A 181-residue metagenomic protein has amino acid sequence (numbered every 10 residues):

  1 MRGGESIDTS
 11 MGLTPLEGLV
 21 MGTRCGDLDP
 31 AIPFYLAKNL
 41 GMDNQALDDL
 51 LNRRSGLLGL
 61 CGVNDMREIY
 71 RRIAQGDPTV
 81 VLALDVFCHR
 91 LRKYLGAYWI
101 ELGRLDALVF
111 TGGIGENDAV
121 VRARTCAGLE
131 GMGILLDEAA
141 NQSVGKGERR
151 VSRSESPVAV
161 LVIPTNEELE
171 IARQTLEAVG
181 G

Functional and structural regions predicted by a protein language model:
M1-K38: Glycine-rich phosphate-binding loop of actin/hexokinase-like ATP-binding domains
M1-R2, T111, I163-P164: Short beta-strand segments
C25-D29, L40, N44, G62 (+5 more regions): Generic structural signal for well-ordered, non-membrane alpha-helical segments in soluble metabolic enzymes
L28, N52, N64, G103-L105: Short gly/pro-enriched beta-turn/loop segments at secondary-structure junctions
I32-L36, A46-L50, E68, A97 (+2 more regions): Alpha-helical scaffold segments in soluble metabolic enzymes
L40-A83: A mobile "lid/hinge" subdomain adjacent to the ATP/sugar-phosphate binding pocket shared across diverse ATP-dependent
V81, D85-E101, L105, G115-G181: Internal helix-turn-beta structural module
